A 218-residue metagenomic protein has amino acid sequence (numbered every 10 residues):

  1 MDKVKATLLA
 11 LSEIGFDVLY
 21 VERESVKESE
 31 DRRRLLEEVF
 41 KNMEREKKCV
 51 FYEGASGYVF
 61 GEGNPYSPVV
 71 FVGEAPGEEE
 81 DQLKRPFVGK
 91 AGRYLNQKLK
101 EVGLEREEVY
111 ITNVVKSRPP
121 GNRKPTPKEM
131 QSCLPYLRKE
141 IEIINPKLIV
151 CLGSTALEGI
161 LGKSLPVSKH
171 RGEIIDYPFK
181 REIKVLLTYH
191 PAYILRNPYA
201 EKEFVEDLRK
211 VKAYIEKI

Functional and structural regions predicted by a protein language model:
K3-I218: A polyanion-binding, active-site-adjacent surface
